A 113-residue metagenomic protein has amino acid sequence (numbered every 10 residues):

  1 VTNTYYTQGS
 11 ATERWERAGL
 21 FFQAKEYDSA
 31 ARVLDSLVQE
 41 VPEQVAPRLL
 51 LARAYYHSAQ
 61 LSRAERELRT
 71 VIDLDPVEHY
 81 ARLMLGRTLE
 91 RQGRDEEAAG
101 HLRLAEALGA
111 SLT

Functional and structural regions predicted by a protein language model:
Q8-E40: Alpha-helical segment of the N-proximal tetratricopeptide repeat
V38-Q39, R69-D73, E106-A107: Conserved structural position within tetratricopeptide repeats
